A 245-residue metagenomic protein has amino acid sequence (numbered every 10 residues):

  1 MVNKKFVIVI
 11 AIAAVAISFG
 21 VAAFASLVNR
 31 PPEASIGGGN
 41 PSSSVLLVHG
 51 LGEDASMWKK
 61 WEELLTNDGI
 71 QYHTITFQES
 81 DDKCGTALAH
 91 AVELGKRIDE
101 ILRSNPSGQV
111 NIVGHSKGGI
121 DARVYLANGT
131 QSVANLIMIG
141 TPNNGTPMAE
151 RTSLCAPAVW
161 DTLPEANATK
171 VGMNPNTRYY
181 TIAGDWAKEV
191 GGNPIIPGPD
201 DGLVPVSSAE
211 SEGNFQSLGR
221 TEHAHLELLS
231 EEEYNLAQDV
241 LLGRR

Functional and structural regions predicted by a protein language model:
M1-A16, A23: N-terminal Sec-pathway targeting helices
A23-R245: Lipid deacylating catalytic domains
